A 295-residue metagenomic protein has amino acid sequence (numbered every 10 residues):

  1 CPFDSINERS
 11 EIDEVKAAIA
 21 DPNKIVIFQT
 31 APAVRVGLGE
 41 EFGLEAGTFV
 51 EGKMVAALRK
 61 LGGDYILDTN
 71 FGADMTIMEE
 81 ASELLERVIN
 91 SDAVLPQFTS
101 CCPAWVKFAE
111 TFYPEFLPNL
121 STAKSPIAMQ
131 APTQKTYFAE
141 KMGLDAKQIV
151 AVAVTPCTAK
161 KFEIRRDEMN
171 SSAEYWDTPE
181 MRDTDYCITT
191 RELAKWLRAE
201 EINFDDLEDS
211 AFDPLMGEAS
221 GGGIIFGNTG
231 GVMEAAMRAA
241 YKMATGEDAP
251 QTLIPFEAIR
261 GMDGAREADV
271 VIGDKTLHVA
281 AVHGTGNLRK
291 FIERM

Functional and structural regions predicted by a protein language model:
C1-D4: Cysteine-centered iron-sulfur cluster-binding motifs in ferredoxin-type domains/subunits of redox enzymes
E8-M295: Iron-sulfur-associated redox domains of electron-transfer enzymes in respiratory and anaerobic energy metabolism
